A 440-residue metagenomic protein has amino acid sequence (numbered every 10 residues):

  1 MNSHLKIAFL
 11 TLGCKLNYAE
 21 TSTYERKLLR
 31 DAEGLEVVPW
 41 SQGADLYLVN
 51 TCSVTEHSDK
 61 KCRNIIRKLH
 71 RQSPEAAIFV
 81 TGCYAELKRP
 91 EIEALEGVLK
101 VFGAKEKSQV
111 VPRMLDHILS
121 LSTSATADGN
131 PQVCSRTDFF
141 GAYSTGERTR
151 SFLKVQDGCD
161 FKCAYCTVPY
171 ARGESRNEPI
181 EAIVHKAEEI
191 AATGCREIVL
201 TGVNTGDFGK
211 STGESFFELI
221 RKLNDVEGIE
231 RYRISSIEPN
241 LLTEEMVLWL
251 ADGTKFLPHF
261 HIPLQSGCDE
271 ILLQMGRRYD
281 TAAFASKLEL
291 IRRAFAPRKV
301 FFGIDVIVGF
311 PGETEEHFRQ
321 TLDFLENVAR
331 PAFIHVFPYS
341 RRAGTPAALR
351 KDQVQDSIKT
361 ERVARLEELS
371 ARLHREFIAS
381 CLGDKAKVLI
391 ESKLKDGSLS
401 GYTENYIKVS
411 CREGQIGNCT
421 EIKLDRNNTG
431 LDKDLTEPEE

Functional and structural regions predicted by a protein language model:
M1-D207, E245, F260, A282-A296 (+5 more regions): Proteins enriched for Cys/Gly/acidic motifs involved in redox and nucleic-acid/cofactor modification
N17, T55-S58, A85, P239 (+3 more regions): Alpha-helix N-cap/loop-to-helix initiation residues
L48, C83, V110, L200 (+6 more regions): Residue-level signal for inorganic ion chemistry
I78-F79, L87-K88, A192-E316: Conserved SAM/AdoMet-binding glycine-rich loop
S108, F161, G206, N240 (+3 more regions): Glycine-centered loop/turn positions within well-structured domains that cap or flank conserved ligand/cofactor-binding
G202, S236, L264-S266, I304-V308 (+5 more regions): Active-site proximal loops enriched in glycine and acidic residues that flank catalytic Cys/His/Asp and coordinate
L272-M275, P346-R350: Short acidic, glycine/proline-rich loop/turn micro-motifs
L349-E440: Terminal RNA-binding accessory module
